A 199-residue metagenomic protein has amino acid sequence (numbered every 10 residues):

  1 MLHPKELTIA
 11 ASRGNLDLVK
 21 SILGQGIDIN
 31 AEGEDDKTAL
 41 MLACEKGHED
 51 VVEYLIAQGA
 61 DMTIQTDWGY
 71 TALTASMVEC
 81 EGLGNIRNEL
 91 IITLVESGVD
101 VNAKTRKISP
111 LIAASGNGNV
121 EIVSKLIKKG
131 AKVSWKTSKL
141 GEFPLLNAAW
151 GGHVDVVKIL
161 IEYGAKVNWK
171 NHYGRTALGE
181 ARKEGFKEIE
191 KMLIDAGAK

Functional and structural regions predicted by a protein language model:
H3, D36, G69, K107 (+2 more regions): Start-of-repeat signature of ankyrin repeats
L18, D50-V51, I86-L90, E121-I122 (+2 more regions): Conserved ankyrin/ankyrin-like repeat signature
S21-D28, E53-D61, I92-D100, S124-K132 (+2 more regions): Ankyrin repeat domain, specifically the short helix-to-loop turn at the C-terminus of the second helix of each repeat
I29-E32, M62-Q65, V101-K104, V133-T137 (+1 more regions): Ankyrin repeat boundary signal
K170-K199: Leucine-rich solenoid repeat scaffolds
